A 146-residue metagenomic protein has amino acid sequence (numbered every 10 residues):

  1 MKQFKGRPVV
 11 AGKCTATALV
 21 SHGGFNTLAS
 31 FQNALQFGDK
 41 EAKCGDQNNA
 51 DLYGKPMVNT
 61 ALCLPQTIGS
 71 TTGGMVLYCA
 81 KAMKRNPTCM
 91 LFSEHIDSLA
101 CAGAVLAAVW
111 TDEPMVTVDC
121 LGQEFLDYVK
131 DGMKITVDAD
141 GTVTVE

Functional and structural regions predicted by a protein language model:
K2-A11, S21-V145: Feature captures the catalytic cores and cofactor-binding loops of soluble hydro-lyases/lyases that act on carboxylate
